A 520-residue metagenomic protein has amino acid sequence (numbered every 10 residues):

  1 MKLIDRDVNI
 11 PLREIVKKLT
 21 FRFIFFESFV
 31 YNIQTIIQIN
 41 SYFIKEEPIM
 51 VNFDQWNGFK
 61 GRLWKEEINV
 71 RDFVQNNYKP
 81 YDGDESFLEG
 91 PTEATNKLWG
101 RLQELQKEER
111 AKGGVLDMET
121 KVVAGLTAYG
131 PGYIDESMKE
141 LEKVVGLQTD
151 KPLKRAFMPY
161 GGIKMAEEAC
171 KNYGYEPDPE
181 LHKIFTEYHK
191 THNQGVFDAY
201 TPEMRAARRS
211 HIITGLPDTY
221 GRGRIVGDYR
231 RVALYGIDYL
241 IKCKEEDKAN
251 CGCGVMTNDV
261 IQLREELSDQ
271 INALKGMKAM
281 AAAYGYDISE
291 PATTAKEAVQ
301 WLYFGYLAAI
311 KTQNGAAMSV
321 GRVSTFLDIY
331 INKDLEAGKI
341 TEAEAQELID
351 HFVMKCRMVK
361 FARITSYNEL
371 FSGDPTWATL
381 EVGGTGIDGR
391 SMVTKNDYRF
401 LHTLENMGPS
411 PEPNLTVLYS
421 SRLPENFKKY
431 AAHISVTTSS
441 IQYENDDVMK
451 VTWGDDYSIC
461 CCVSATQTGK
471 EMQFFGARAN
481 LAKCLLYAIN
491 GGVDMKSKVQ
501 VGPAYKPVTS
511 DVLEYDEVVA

Functional and structural regions predicted by a protein language model:
M1-V8, V16, E46, M50: Short, Lys/Arg-enriched, disordered terminal segments
K2, I15-K18, T35, I39: Polybasic, lysine-rich low-complexity intrinsically disordered segments
I4-D5, S41, S210: Residue-level detector of alpha-helical transmembrane segments in integral membrane proteins
R6-V16, T20-F21, E27-V30: N-terminal amphipathic/hydrophobic targeting modules at extreme N-termini, encompassing cleavable Sec/SRP-type signal
F23-I49: Short, Lys/Arg-enriched N-terminal segments with co-localized hydrophobic residues within the first ~10-30 amino acids
V51-A520: Conserved catalytic cores of very large enzyme subunits
